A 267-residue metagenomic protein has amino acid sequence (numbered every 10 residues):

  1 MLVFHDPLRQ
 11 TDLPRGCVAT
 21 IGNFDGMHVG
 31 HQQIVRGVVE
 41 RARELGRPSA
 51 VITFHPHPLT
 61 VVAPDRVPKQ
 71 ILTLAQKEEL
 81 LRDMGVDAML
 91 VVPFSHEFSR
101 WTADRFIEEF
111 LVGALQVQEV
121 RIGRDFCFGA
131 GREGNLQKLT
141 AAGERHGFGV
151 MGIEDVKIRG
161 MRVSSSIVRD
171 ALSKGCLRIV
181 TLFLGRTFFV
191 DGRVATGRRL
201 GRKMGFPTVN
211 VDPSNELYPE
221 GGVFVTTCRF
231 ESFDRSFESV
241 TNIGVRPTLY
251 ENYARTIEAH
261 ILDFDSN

Functional and structural regions predicted by a protein language model:
L2-R9, K69, L90: Short acidic-hydrophobic, aromatic-tinged amphipathic segments that line or gate anion-handling sites
Q10-T73: N-terminal catalytic cores of NTP/NDP-binding nucleotidyl/phosphoryl-transfer enzymes
H28, L81, V120, V180 (+1 more regions): Residue-level signal for inorganic ion chemistry
K69-K77, W101-I107: Glycine-rich, highly charged phosphate/nucleotide-binding loops
T73-L90: A glycine-rich helix N-cap at a beta->alpha junction
E97-P207: Classical nucleotidyltransferase
G197-N267: Phosphate/ribose-recognition catalytic cores of enzymes acting on nucleotide-derived substrates
